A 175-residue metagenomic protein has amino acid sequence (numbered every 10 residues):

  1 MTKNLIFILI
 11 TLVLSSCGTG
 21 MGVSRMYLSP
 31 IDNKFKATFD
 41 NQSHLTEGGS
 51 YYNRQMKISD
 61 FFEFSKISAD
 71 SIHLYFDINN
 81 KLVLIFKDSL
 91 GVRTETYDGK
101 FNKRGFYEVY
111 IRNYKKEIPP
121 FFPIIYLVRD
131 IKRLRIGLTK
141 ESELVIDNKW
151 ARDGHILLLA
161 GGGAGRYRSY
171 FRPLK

Functional and structural regions predicted by a protein language model:
T2-L9, S16-H73, D77-N79, K116-F122 (+2 more regions): Amphipathic/hydrophobic helical signal segments and adjacent flexible N-terminal regions that mediate secretion
D77-E117: Predominantly extracellular/secreted and cell-surface proteins with exposed, flexible low-complexity segments
